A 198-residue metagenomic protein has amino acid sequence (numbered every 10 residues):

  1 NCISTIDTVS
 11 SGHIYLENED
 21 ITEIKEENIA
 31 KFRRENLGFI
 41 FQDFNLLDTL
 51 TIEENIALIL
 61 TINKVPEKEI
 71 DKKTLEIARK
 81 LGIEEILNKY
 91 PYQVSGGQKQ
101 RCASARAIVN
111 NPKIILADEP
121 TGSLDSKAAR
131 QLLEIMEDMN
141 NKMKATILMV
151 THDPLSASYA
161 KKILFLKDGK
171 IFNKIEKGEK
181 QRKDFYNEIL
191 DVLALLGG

Functional and structural regions predicted by a protein language model:
G12-D20: Conserved ABC transporter NBD signature motif
L50-L58: Short coil-to-helix segment of the ABC ATPase nucleotide-binding domain corresponding to the Q-loop/switch region
Y90-V94, Q98-Q100: Conserved ABC ATPase signature
S104: Hydrophobic anchor residue at the start of the ABC signature
V109-K113: A short, proline-enriched helix->beta-strand linker immediately N-terminal to the Walker B motif in ABC-type P-loop
I115-D118: Catalytic Walker B motif of ABC-type/P-loop ATPase nucleotide-binding domains
K170-A194: Conserved beta-strand-loop-alpha-helix hinge in the C-terminal portion of ABC ATPase nucleotide-binding domains
